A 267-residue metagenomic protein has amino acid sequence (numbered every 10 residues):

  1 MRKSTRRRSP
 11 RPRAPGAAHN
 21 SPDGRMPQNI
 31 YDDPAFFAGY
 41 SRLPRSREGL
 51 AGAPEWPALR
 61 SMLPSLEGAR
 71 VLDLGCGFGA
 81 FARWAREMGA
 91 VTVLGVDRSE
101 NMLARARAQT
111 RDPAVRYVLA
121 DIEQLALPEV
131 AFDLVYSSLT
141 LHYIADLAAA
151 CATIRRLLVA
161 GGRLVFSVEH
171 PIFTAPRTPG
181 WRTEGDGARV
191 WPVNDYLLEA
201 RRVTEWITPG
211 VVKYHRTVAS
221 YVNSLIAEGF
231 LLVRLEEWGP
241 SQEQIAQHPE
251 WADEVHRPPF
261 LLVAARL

Functional and structural regions predicted by a protein language model:
R2, R6-R11, P22-L66, A80 (+2 more regions): Conserved class I S-adenosyl-L-methionine
L72-L74, F78-Q124: Class I SAM-dependent methyltransferase SAM/SAH-binding core
E123-L134: A short acidic, Gly/Pro-enriched loop at the edge of an enzyme's catalytic core that lines a small-molecule cofactor
D133-L147: A short SAM/SAH-binding and catalytic strip from SAM-dependent methyltransferases
A148-R163: A short glycine-rich, Lys/Arg-flanked "PGG" loop and its adjoining helix->strand segment in the class I
R163-A200: Conserved class I S-adenosyl-L-methionine
V168, I172-A175, E205-A219: Acceptor-substrate binding/catalytic loop of class I
R201, K213-L235: Short alpha-helix
